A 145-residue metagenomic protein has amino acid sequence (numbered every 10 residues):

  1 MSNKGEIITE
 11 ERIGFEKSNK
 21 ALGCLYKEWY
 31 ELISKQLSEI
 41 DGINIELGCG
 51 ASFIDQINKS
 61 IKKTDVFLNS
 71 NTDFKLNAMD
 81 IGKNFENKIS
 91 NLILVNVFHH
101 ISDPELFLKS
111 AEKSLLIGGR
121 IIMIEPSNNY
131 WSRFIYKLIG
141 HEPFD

Functional and structural regions predicted by a protein language model:
M1-K35: Class I SAM-dependent methyltransferase Rossmann-like catalytic core, especially the SAM/SAH-binding loop
L32-I40, G82: Glycine-rich helix-loop-beta junction characteristic of Rossmann-like nucleotide cofactor-binding loops
D41, K88-S90: Local beta-strand N-terminus motif with an aromatic residue
G42-N84, L106: Class I SAM-dependent methyltransferase SAM/SAH-binding core
I93: A conserved beta-strand element that flanks and buttresses the S-adenosyl-L-methionine
H99-H100: A short His-aromatic
E105-R120: A short glycine-rich, Lys/Arg-flanked "PGG" loop and its adjoining helix->strand segment in the class I
I122-D145: Conserved class I S-adenosyl-L-methionine
